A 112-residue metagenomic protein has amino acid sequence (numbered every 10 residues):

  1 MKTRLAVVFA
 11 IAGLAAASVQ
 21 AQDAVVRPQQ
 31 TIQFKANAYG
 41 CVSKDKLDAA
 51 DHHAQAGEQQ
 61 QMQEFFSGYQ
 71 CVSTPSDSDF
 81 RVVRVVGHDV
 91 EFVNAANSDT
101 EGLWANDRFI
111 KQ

Functional and structural regions predicted by a protein language model:
M1-V7: Bacterial N-terminal signal peptides that target proteins for export
I11-G13: Repetitive helical segments and hydrophobic/amphipathic motifs
A16-S18: N-terminal signal peptide c-region/cleavage motif recognized by signal peptidases
Q22-F65, T74, V86, F109-Q112: SH3-family beta-barrel domains
V25, V72-D107: SH3/SH3-like beta-barrel superfamily modules
